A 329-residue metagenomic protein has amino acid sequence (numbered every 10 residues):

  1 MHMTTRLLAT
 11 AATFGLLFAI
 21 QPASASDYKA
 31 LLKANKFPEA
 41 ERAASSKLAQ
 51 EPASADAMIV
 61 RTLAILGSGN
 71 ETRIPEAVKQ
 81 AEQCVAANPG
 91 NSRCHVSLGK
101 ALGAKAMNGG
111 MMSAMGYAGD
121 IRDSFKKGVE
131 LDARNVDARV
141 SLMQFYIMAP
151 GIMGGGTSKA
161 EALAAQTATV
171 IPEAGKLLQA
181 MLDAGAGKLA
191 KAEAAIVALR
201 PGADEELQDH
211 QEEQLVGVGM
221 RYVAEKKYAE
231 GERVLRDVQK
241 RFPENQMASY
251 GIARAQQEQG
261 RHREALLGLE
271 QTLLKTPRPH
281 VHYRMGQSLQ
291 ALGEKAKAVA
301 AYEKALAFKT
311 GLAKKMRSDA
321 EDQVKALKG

Functional and structural regions predicted by a protein language model:
K33, G67-N70, A104, M148-A149 (+5 more regions): Register position in tetratricopeptide repeats
F37, E71-I74, A118, T157 (+4 more regions): TPR-repeat structural position
P52, P89, A133, V170-P172 (+3 more regions): Short coil turns that delineate tetratricopeptide repeat
D56, L63, R93, K100 (+8 more regions): Start-of-helix register in tetratricopeptide repeats
V60-L63, S97, S141, L178 (+5 more regions): Canonical tetratricopeptide repeat
Q144, Q208-K275: Alpha-helical adaptor scaffolds
